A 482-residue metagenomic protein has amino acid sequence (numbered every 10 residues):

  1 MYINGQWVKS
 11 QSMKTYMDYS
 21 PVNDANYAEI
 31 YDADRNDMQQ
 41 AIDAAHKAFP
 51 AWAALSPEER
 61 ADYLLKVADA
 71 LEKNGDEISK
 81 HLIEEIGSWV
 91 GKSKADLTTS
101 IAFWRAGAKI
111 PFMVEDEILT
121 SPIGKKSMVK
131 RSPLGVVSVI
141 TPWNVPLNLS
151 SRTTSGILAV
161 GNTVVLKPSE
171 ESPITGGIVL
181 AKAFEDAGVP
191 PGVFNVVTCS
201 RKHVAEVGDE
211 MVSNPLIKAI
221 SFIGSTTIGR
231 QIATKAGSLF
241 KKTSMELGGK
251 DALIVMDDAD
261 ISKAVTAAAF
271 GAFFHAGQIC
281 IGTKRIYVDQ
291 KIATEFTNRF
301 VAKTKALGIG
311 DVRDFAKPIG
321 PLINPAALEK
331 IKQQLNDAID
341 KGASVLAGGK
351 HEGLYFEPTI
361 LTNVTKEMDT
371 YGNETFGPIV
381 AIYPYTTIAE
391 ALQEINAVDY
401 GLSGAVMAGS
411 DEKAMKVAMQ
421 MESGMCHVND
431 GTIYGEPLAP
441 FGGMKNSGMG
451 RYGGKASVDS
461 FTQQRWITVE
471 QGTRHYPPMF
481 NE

Functional and structural regions predicted by a protein language model:
M1-K125: N-terminal Rossmann-like NAD(P)+-binding subdomain of aldehyde/semialdehyde dehydrogenases
P21, R35-M38, P57, G75 (+4 more regions): Residues at or immediately preceding the N-termini of alpha-helices
D24, R60, L82, G161 (+8 more regions): Residue-level signal for inorganic ion chemistry
A25-E29, I217, I254, G308 (+3 more regions): Conserved C-terminal structural/oligomerization subdomain of aldehyde/semialdehyde dehydrogenase
N26-A33, A48-A54, S138-V139, L253-M256 (+5 more regions): Short, well-ordered beta-strand elements within core beta-sheets of diverse protein domains
F49, A53, A68-G75, S79 (+20 more regions): Structural signal for hydrophobic packing residues in well-ordered secondary-structure cores of soluble enzyme domains
D116-K263, Y385: Rossmann-like NAD(P) dinucleotide-binding subdomain of oxidoreductase/dehydrogenase enzymes
G188, A219, T227-T365, I388-A389 (+3 more regions): ALDH superfamily catalytic-core signature
